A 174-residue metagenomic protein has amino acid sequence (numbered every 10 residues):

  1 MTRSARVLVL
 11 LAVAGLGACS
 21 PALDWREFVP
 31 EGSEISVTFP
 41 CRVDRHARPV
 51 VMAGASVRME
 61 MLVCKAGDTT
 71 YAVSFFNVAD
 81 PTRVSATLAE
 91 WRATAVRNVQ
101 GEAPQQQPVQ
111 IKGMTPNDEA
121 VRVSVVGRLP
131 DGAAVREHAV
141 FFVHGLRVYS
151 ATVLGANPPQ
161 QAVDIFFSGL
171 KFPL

Functional and structural regions predicted by a protein language model:
M1-V9: Bacterial N-terminal signal peptides that target proteins for export
G15-A18: C-terminal motif of bacterial Sec signal peptides marking the signal peptidase cleavage site
S20-R26: Bacterial lipoprotein signal-peptidase II cleavage site
A22, T70-A72, A139: Extracellular glycan-recognition regions
R26-S36, N157: Short aromatic-glycine motifs in intrinsically disordered, low-complexity regions
T38, R42-M61, A95-V143: Signature of long, low-cysteine stretches enriched in small and polar/charged residues
V43-R45, T87-Q100, G145-L174: Surface-exposed amphipathic alpha-helical segments
M61-E90, Y149: A short acidic-to-branched-hydrophobic micro-motif
